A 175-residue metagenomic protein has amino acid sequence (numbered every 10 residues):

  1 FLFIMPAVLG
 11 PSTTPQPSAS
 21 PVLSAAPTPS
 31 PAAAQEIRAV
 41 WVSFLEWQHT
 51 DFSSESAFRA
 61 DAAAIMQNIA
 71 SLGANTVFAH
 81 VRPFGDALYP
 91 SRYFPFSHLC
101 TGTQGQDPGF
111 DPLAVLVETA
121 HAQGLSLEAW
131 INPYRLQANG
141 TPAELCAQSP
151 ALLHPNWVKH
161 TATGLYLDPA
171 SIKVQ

Functional and structural regions predicted by a protein language model:
I4-A32: Ser/Thr-rich, Proline-interspersed low-complexity disordered segments
A33-A60, E128-A129, Y134-Q175: Active-site-adjacent "subsite" loops/lids of carbohydrate-active enzymes
A34-R38, G73-N75, H121-L127: Short, well-ordered coil/turn segments that N-cap beta-strands
D51-A62, S71, Q106-L113: Solvent-exposed, acidic/flexible segments
A60-D86: Catalytic domains of carbohydrate-active enzymes, especially glycoside hydrolases
I65-M66, R82-N132: Aromatic-lined substrate-binding rim segments of carbohydrate-active enzymes
T76-L88, Y134-L145: Short, solvent-exposed beta-strand-terminating loops
